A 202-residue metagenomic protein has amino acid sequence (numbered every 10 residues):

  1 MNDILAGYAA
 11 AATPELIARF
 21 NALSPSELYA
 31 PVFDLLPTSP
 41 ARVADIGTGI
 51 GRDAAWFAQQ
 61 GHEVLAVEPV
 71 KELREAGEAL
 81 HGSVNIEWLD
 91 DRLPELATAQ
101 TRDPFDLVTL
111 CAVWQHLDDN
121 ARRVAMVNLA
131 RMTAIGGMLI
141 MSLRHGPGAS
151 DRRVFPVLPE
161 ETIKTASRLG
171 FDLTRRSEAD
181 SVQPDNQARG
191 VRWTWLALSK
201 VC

Functional and structural regions predicted by a protein language model:
M1-Q100, L117-V124, N128, M138-C202: Class I (Rossmann-like) S-adenosyl-L-methionine-dependent methyltransferase catalytic domain, capturing the SAM-binding
T109: A conserved beta-strand element that flanks and buttresses the S-adenosyl-L-methionine
A112-V113: Short catalytic micro-motifs in class I SAM-dependent methyltransferases
